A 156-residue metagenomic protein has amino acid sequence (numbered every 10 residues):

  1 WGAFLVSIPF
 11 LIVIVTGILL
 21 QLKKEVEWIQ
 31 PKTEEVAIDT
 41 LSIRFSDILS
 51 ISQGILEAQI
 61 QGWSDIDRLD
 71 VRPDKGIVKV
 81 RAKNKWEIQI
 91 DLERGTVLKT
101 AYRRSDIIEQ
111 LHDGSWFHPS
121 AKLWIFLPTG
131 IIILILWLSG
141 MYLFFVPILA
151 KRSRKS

Functional and structural regions predicted by a protein language model:
W1-S156: Conserved histidines in hydrophobic membrane contexts and catalytic metal-binding motifs
